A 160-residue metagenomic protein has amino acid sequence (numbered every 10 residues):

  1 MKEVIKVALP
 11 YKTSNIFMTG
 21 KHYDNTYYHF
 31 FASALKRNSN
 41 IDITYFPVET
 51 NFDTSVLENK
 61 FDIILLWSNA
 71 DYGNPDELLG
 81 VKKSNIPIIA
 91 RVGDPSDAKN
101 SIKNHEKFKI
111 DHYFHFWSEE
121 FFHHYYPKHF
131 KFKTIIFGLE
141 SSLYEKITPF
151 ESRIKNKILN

Functional and structural regions predicted by a protein language model:
M1-K2: Glycine-rich phosphate/diphosphate-binding loops that line cofactor/substrate pockets in enzymes
I5-P127, L143-K146: Extended catalytic core of nucleotide-activated donor transferases of GT-like folds
A8, I136, L159: Residues in well-ordered beta-strands of folded domains
Y113-H115, K131-F137: Short hydrophobic/aromatic-enriched beta-strand-loop microsegments
I135-I147: Short beta-strand->alpha-helix junction loop in the catalytic core of nucleotide-activated group-transfer enzymes
F150-N160: Conserved donor-binding/catalytic core segment of Leloir-type glycosyltransferases
